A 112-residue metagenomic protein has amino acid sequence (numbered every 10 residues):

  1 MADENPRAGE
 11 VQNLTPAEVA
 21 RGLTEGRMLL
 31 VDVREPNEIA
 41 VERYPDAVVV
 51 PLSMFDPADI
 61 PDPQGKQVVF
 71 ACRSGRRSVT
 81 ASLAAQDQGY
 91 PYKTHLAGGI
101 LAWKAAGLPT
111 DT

Functional and structural regions predicted by a protein language model:
M1-L29, E35-V69, R76-T112: Rhodanese-like catalytic fold shared by cysteine-dependent sulfurtransferases and DSP/PTP-type phosphatases
